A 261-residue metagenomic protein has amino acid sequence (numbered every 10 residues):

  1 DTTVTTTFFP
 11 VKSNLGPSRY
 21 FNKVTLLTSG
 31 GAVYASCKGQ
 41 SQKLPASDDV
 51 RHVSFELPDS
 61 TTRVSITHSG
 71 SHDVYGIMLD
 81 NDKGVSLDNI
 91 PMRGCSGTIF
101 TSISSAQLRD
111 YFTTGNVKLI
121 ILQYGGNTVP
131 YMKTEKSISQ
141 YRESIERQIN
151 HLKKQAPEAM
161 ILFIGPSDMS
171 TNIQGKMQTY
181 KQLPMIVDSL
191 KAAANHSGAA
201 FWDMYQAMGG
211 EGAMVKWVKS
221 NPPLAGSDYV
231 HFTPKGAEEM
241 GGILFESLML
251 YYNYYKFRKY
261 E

Functional and structural regions predicted by a protein language model:
D1-S29, Y34-C37, Q42-E143, H231: Conserved SGNH/GDSL esterase-like catalytic core that processes O-acyl groups on lipids and polysaccharides
V85-S86, G115-I120, A156-I161, H196-A200: Loop/turn elements at helix/coil->beta-strand transitions in domains of secreted/extracellular proteins
N89-P91, F163, D203: Structural signal for conserved beta-strand scaffold positions within catalytic alpha/beta enzyme cores
S105, R109, R142-I149, V187 (+2 more regions): Extracytoplasmic/secreted envelope proteins and their assembly/folding machinery, especially bacterial periplasmic
F112, L152-K154: N-terminal cationic-hydrophobic initiation segments that often serve targeting/anchoring roles
L119-G125, I145-N150, M160-G165, M169 (+1 more regions): Conserved, well-ordered alpha-helix/loop/beta-strand core segments that scaffold catalytic motifs
K136-S144, Q178-M185: Alpha-helix N-cap and loop-to-helix initiation/capping positions
S167-E261: Catalytic His-Asp segment of secreted/periplasmic serine-dependent ester chemistry enzymes
